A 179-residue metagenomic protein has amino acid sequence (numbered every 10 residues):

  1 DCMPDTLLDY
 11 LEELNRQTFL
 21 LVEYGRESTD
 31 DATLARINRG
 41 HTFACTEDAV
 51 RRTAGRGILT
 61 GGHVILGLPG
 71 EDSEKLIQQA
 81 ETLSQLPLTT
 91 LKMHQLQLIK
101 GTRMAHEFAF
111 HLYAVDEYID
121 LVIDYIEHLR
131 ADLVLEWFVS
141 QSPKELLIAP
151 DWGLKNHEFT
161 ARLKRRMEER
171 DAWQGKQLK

Functional and structural regions predicted by a protein language model:
D1-D5, P69, S140-E145: Short, internal active-site loops enriched in acidic
D1-V50, A54-G55: Conserved SAM/AdoMet-binding glycine-rich loop
L7, L34-R36, D72-E74, L146-I148: A short acidic (Asp/Glu
E13-Q17, T42-C45, E81, F110-L112 (+1 more regions): Short, low-complexity, polar/charged sequence segments that are solvent-exposed and flexible
S28, A32-L34, G61-V64, A105: N-terminal small/glycine-rich loop or linker at the start of catalytic domains across soluble metabolic enzymes
L34, N38, P69, H106-H111: Short helix/strand-bridging catalytic loops that position acidic/His residues to coordinate divalent metals and engage
A44-R103, D116-Q141: Conserved C-terminal portion of the radical SAM core fold that forms the substrate/S-adenosylmethionine-binding
T90, L98-K179: Auxiliary Fe-S-binding modules of radical SAM enzymes
